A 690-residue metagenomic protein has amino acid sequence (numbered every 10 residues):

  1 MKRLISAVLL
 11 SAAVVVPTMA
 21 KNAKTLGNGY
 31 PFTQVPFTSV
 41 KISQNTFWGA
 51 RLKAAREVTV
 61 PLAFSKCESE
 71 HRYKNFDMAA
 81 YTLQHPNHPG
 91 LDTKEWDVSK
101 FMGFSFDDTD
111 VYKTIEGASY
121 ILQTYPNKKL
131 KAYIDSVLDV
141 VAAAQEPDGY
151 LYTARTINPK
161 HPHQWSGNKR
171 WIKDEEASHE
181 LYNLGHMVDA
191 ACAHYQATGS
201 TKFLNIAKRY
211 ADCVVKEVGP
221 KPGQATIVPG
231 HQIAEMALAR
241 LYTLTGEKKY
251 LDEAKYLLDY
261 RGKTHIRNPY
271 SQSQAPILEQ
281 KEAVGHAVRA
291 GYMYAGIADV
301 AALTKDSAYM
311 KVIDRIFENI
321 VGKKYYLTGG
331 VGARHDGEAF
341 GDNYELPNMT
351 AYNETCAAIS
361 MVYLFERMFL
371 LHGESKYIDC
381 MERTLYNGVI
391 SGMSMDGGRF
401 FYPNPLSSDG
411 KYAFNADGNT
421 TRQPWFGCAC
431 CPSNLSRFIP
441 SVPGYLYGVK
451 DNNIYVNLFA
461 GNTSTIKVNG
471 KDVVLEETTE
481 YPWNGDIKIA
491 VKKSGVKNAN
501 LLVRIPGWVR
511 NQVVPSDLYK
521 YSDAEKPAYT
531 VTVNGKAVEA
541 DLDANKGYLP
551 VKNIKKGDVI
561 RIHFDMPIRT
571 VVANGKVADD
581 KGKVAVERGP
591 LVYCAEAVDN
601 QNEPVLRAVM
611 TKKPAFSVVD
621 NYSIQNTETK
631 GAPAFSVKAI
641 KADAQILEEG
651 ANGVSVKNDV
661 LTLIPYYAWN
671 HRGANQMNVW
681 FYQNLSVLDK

Functional and structural regions predicted by a protein language model:
M1-A23: Bacterial Sec-dependent N-terminal signal peptides
K21-K128, A132, P162-A197, Q232-K249 (+5 more regions): Aromatic (Trp/Tyr) and acidic
P126, A142-E146, G199, V215-G219 (+6 more regions): Helix-capping and short linker residues that terminate individual alpha-solenoid repeat units
K129-Q145: Aromatic-lined substrate-binding rim segments of carbohydrate-active enzymes
K160-S166, T201-K216, K263: Short, charged, amphipathic alpha-helices and their helix-cap/turn boundaries
N268-Y270, K324-N343: Flexible glycine/proline-rich, aromatic-decorated loop/lid segments
I313, D379-N387, G392-A490, R510-V533 (+3 more regions): C-terminal beta-rich recognition modules with glycine/proline-rich loops and embedded aromatic residues
